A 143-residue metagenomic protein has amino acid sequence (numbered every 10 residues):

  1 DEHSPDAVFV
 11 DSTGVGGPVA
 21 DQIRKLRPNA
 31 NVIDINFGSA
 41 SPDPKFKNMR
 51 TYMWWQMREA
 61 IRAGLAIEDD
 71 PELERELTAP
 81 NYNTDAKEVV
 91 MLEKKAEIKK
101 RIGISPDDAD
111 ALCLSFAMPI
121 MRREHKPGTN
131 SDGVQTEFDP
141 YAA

Functional and structural regions predicted by a protein language model:
D1-V89, G133-A143: Mg2+-dependent endonuclease catalytic cores in nucleic-acid-processing enzymes, primarily RNase H-like
E74, T78-A143: Acidic two-metal-ion nuclease catalytic site recognized across multiple nuclease folds, prominently DnaQ/RNase D-T
